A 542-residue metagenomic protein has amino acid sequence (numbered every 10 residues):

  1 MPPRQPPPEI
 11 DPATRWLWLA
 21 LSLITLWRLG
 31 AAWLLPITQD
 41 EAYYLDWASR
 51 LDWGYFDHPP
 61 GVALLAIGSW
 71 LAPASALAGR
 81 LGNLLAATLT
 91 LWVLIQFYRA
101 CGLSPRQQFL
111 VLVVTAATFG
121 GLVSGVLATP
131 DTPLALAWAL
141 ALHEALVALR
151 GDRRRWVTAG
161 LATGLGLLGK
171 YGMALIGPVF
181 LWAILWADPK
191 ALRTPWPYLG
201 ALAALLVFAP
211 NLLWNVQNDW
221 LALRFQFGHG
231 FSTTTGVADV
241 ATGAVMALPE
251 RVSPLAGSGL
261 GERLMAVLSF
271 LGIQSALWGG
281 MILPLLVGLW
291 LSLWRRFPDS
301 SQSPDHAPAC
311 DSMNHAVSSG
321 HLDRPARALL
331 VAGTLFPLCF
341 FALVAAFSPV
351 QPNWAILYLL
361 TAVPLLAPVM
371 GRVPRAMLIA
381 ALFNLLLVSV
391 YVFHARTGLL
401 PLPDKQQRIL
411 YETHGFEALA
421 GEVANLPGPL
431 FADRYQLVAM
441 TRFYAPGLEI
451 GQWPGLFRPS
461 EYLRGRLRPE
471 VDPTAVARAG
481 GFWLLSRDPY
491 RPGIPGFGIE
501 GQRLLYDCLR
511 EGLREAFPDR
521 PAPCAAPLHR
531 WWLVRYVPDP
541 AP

Functional and structural regions predicted by a protein language model:
E9, R99-P105, A141-W156, S319: Membrane-interface transmembrane helices that cradle and orient dolichyl/undecaprenyl
W18, L81-L103, A117, L140 (+1 more regions): Transmembrane-helix motifs of polytopic, lipid-linked glycan transferases
L19-T25, T163, L285-L286, W294-Q302 (+2 more regions): Transmembrane alpha-helix segments characteristic of polytopic inner-membrane glycan-assembly/cell-envelope
L21, Q108-F119, H143, T163 (+2 more regions): Short helix- or helix-capping micro-motifs that position conserved polar/aromatic residues at function-defining sites
L51, G280, L335-L338, F347-R375: Hydrophobic/aromatic-rich transmembrane helices and adjacent perimembrane loops
G120-L134: Short acidic/glycine- and proline-prone juxtamembrane loop motifs at membrane-interface regions of multi-pass membrane
I176-F297, L322-P325, P337-C339: Transmembrane-lumen/periplasm boundary regions of multi-pass, lipid-linked membrane glycan transferases
Q351-P352, A376-L426, Y435-G451, G455-G465 (+1 more regions): Membrane-proximal, lumen/periplasm-facing interface regions of secretory-pathway glyco- and lipid-modifying enzymes
